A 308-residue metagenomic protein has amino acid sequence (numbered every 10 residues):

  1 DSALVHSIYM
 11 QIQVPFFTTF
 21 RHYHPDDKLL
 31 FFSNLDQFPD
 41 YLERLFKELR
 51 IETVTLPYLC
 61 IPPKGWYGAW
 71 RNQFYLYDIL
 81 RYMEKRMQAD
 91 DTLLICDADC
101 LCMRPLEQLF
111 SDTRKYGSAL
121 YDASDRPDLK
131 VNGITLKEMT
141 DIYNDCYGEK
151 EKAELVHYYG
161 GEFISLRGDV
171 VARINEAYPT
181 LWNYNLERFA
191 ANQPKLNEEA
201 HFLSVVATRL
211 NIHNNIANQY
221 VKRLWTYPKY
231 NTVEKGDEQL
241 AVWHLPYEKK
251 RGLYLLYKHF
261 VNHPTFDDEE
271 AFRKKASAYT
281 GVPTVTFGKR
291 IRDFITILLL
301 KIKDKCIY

Functional and structural regions predicted by a protein language model:
D1, D36-F38, C60, C100-C102 (+5 more regions): Short, solvent-exposed loop/turn segments at secondary-structure junctions
D1-G65, M87-A89, G281-Y308: N-terminal anchoring/stem segment of glycosyltransferases
D1-Y9, G65-W70, L129-T135, A190-P194: Short, flexible/disordered intra-domain loops and linkers
S7-Y9, V14-P15, P62-L94, R104 (+1 more regions): A conserved donor-nucleotide-binding helix/loop in the catalytic core of Leloir-type glycosyltransferases
H22-D27, M83-T92, D97-D99, R167-I174 (+1 more regions): Secondary-structure boundary elements
C100-M139: Conserved donor-nucleotide/metal-binding helix-loop-beta segment in metal-dependent transferases, i.e., the alpha-helix
C146-K250: Catalytic core and acceptor-binding pocket of nucleotide-sugar-dependent glycosyltransferases
P228-Y308: Long, low-complexity C-terminal extensions of enzymes
